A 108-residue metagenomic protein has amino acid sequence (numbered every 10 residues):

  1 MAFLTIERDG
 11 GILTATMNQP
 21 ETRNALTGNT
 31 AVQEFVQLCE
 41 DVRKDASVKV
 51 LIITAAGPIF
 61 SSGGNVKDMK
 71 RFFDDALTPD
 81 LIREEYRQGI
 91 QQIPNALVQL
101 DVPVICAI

Functional and structural regions predicted by a protein language model:
M1-A56: Conserved CoA-thioester-binding segment of acyl-CoA-metabolizing enzymes
E7, V98-L100: Short, flexible hinge/linker loops that cap or flank conserved catalytic cores
T22, A55-A96: Glycine- (often His-adjacent) and acidic-residue-rich active-site loop that binds/positions the CoA thioester
L26, V66, I108: Hydrophobic pocket-lining residues within nucleotide cofactor-binding pockets
D41-K44, R71, Q99: Secondary-structure boundary motif
D101-I108: A short, small-residue-rich loop immediately preceding and capping a beta-strand
